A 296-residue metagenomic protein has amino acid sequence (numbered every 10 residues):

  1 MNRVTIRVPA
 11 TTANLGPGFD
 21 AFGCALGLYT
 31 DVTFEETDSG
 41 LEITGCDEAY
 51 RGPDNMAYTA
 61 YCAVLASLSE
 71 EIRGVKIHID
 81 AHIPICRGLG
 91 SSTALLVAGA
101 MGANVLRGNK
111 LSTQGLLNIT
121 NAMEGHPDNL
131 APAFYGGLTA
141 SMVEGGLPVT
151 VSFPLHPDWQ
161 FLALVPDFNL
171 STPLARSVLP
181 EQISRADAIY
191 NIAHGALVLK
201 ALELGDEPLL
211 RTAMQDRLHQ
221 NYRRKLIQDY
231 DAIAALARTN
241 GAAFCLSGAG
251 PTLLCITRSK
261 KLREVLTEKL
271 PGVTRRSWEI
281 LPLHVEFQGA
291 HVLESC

Functional and structural regions predicted by a protein language model:
M1-R87, M101, V105, N109-L111 (+2 more regions): ATP-binding N-lobe of GHMP and related small-molecule kinases
R7-P9, A25, A133-G136, M142 (+3 more regions): Short beta-strand segments
T12-N14, G23-L26, S69-E70, G88 (+6 more regions): Solvent-exposed alpha-helices and their adjacent loops that cap or buttress functional pockets in soluble metabolic
L28, G137, V165-L170, R217-L218 (+2 more regions): Glycine-rich beta-alpha junction loops
E35, A133-Y135, T139-E144, C255-R258 (+1 more regions): Short beta-strand-to-turn element immediately C-terminal to the catalytic PLP-Schiff-base lysine in fold type I
E71-V149: Gly/Ser-rich oxyanion-binding loop with an adjacent helix/lid that shapes the negatively charged ligand pocket
D158-N240: Acyltransferase
L202-C296: Glycine-rich, charge-dense phosphate/pyrophosphate-binding loop(s) and the adjacent flexible "lid"/catalytic subdomain
